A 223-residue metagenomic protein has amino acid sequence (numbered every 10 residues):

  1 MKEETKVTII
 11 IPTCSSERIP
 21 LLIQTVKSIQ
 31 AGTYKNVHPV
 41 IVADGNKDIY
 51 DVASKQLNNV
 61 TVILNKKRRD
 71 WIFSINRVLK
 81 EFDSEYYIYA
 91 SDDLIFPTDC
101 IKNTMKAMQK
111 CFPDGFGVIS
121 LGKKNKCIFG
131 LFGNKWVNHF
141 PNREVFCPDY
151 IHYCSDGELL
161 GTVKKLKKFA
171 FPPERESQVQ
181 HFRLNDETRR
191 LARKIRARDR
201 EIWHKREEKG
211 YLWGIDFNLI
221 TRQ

Functional and structural regions predicted by a protein language model:
Q24-N36: Short, acidic, metal-binding catalytic loop of nucleotide-sugar glycosyltransferases
N36-N46, I63-N65: Short beta-strand/loop segment that forms part of the nucleotide-sugar
I41-D51, L94-I95: A conserved acidic beta->alpha catalytic loop
K66-F73, L79, F129, I151-Y153: A short, glycine-/small-residue-rich helix N-cap motif at loop->alpha-helix starts within glycosyltransferase
N76-Y86: Active-site nucleotide-sugar/metal-binding loop of Leloir-type enzymes
E85-I95: Short beta-strand-to-loop acidic/aromatic patch adjacent to the donor-nucleotide binding site
T98-F129: Conserved donor NDP-sugar-binding/catalytic core segment of glycosyltransferases
Y153-Q223: C-terminal catalytic/acceptor-binding lobe
